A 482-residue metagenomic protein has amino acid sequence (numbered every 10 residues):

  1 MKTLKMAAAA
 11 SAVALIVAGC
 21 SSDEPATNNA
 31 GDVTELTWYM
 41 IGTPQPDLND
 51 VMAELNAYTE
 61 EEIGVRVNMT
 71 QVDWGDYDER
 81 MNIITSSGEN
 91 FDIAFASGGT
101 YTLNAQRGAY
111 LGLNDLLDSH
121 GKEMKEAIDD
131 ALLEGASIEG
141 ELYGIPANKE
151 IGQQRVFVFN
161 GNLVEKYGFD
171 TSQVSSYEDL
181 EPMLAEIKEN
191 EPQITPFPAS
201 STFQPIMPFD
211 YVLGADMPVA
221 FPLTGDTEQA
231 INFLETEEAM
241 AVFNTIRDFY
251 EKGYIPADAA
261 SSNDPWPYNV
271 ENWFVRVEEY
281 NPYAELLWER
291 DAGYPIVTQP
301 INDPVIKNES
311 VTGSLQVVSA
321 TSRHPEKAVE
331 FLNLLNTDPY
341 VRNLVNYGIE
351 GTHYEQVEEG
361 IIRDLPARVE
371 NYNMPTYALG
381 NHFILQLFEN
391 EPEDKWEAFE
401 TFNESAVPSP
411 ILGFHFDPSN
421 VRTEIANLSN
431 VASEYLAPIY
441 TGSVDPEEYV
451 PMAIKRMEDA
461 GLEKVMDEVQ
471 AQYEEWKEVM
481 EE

Functional and structural regions predicted by a protein language model:
T3, A9, L15-I16, C20-E482: Extracytoplasmic/secretory soluble proteins
